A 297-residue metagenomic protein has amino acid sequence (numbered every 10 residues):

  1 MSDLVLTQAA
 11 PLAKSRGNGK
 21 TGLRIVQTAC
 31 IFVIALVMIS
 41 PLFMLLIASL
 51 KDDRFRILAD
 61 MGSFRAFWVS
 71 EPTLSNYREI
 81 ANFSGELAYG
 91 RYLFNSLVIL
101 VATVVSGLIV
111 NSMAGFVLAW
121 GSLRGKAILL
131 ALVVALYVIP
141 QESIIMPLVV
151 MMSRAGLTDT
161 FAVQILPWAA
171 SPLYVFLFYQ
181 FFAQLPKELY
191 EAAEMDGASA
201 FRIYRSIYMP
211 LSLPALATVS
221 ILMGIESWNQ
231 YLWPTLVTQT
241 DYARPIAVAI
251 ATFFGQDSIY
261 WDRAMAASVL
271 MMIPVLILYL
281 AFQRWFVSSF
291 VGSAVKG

Functional and structural regions predicted by a protein language model:
M1-K20: Short, Lys/Arg-rich, polar N-terminal cytosolic tail immediately upstream of the first transmembrane signal-anchor
L4-L6, L23-G297: A structural signal for multi-pass alpha-helical bundles of membrane permease subunits that mediate small-molecule
